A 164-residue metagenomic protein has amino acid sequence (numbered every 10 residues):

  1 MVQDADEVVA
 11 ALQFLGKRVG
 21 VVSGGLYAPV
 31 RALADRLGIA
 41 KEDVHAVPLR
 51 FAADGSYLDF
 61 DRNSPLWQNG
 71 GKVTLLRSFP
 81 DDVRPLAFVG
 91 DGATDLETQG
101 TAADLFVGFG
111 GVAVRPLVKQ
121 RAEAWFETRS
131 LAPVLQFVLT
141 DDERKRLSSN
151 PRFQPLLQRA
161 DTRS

Functional and structural regions predicted by a protein language model:
Q3-G20, G25-S164: C-terminal cap/substrate-recognition subdomain and adjoining C-terminal extension of metal-dependent phosphatase-like
